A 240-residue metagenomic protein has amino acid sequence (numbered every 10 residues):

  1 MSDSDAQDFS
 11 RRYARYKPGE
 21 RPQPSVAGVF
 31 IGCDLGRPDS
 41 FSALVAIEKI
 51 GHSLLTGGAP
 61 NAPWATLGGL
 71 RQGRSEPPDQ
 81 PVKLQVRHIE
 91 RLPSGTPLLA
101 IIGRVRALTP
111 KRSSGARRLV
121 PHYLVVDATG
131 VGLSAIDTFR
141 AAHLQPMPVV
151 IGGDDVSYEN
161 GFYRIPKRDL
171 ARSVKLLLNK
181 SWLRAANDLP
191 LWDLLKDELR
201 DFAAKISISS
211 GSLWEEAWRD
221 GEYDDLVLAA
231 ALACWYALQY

Functional and structural regions predicted by a protein language model:
M1-I151, S157-R164, R168, L176 (+1 more regions): RNase H-like, metal-dependent nuclease domains and their acidic two-metal-ion catalytic environment used
